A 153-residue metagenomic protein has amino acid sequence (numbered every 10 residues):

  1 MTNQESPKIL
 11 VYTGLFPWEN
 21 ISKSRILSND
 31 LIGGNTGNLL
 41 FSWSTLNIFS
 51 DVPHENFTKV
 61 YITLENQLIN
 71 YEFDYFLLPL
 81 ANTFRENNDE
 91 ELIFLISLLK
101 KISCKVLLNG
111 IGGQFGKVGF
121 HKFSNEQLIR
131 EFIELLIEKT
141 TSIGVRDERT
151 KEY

Functional and structural regions predicted by a protein language model:
T2-S142, E148-Y153: Aromatic- and Gly/Pro-rich donor/ligand-binding loops that form nucleotide- or phosphate-bearing donor binding pockets
